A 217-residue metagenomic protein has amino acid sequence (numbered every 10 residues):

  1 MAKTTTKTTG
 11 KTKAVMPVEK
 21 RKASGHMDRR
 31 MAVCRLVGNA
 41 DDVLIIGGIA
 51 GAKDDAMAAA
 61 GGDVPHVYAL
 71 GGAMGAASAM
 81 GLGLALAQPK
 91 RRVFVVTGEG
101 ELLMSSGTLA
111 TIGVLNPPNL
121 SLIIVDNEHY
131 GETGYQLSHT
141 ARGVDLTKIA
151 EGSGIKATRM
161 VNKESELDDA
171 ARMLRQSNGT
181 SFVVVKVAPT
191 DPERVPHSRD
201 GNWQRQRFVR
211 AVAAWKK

Functional and structural regions predicted by a protein language model:
A2-K3, G10-K20, H26-M31, G61-G62 (+1 more regions): Glycine/aspartate-rich loop-and-adjacent alpha/beta segment that forms the canonical ThDP
K13-A73: Active-site diphosphate/adenylate-binding microenvironment
M27, G100-S105, K163-S165: Active-site glycine- and acidic-residue-rich loops that bind and position anionic ligands or nucleotide-like cofactors
V43-I45, R91-V95, L120, S177-V185: Generic beta-sheet signal
L44-I49, Y68-L70, V95, R159-N162 (+1 more regions): General beta-strand structural signal in soluble alpha/beta enzymes
I49-K53, N127-H129, K186-P192: Glycine-rich beta-alpha junction loops
D54-D126: Thiamine diphosphate
L137-M173: Conserved thiamine diphosphate
